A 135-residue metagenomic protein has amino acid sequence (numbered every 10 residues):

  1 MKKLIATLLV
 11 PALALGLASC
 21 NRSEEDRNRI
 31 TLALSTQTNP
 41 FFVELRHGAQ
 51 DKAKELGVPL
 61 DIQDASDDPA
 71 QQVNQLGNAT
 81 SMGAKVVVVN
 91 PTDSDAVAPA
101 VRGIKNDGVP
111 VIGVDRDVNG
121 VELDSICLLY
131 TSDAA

Functional and structural regions predicted by a protein language model:
M1-R29, P99-P110: Short, low-complexity disordered leader/linker segments with a strong preference for bacterial N-terminal type II
K2-K3, R46, K52, R116: Basic side chains
R29-K52, L56, L60-N78, A84 (+1 more regions): Extracytoplasmic "Venus flytrap"
S81-M82, D107: Charged, alpha-helical scaffolding/interaction elements associated with membrane systems
V88-N90, K105-V118: Short beta-strand elements of ligand-binding domains
G120-L123: A short acidic, helix-capping loop that chelates divalent metal ions and anchors anionic groups
C127: Glycine/small-residue-rich loop that forms an oxyanion/phosphate-binding "nest" at active or ligand-binding sites
Y130-A135: Conserved small/polar residues in nucleotide/adenosyl-binding loops
